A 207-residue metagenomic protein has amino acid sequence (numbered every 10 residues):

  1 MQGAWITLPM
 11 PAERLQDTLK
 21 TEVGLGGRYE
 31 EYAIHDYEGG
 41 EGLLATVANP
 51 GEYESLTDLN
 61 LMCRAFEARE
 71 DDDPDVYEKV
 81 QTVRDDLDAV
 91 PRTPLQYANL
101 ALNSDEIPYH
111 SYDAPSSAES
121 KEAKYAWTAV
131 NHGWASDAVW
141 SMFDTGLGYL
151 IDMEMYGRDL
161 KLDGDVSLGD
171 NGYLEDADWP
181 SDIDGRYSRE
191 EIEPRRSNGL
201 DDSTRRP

Functional and structural regions predicted by a protein language model:
M1, G40-L44, S181-D184: Short, surface-exposed beta-strand/loop "edge" segments at domain boundaries and coil↔beta transitions
M1-E13, D202-P207: Short, extreme N-terminal segment that most often corresponds to the first beta-strand
A4, Y32, G172: A broad, low-specificity signal marking well-ordered, structured residues that form hydrophobic/aromatic
T7, H35-D36, E175: Residues in well-ordered beta-strands of folded domains
E13-R92, Q96: Structured domain cores in non-transmembrane regions
G27-E30, R92-L95, Y109, D137-V139 (+1 more regions): Residue-level signal for secondary-structure boundary elements
T93-A135: Extracytoplasmic/secretory-pathway segments with low complexity and glycosylation-like composition
A123-P207: Acidic, proline/glycine-rich low-complexity IDRs
